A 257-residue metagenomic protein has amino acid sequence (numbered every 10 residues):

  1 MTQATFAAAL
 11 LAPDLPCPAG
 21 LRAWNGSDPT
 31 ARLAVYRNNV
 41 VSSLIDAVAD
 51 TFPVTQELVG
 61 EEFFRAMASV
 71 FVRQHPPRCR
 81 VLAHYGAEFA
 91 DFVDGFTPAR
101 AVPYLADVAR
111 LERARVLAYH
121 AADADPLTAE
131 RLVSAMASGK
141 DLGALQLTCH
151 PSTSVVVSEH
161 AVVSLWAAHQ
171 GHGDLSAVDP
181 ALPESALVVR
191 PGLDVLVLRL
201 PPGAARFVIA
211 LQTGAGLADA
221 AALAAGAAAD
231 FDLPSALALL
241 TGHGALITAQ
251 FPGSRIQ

Functional and structural regions predicted by a protein language model:
M1-P126: N-terminal, charged low-complexity regulatory/assembly segments
A12-P13, H172, G214: Short loop/turn hinge sites at secondary-structure boundaries
T30-L33, A186, G214-L217: A short alpha-helix capping/helix-coil boundary motif
Y36-R37, E130, A221-L223: A short, structure-level motif marking secondary-structure boundaries and short turns
Q74-P202: Hydrophobic packing positions characteristic of elongated beta-solenoid/beta-helix-type spike/fiber shafts
L193-Q257: C-terminal structured interaction module
